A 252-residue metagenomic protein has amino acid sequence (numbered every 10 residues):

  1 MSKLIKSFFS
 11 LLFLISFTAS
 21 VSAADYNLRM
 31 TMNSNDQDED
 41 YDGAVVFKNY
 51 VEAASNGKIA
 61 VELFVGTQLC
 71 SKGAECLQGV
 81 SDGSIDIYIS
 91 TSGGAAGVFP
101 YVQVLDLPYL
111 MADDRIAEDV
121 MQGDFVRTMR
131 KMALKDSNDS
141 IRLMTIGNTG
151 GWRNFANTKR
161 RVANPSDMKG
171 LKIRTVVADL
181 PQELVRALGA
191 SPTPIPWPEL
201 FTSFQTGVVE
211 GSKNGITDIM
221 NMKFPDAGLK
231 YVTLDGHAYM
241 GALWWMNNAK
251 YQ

Functional and structural regions predicted by a protein language model:
M1-K6: Positively charged n-region of N-terminal signal peptides that target proteins for export
S7-T18: Bacterial N-terminal signal peptides
S10, D114-D119: Charged, low-complexity surface segments at secondary-structure and domain boundaries
F17-D25: Sec/Tat signal peptide C-region and signal peptidase I cleavage site
A24-I116, L134-Q252: N-terminal secretory/targeting leader peptides
V120-S140: Hinge/lid segment of periplasmic solute-binding proteins
